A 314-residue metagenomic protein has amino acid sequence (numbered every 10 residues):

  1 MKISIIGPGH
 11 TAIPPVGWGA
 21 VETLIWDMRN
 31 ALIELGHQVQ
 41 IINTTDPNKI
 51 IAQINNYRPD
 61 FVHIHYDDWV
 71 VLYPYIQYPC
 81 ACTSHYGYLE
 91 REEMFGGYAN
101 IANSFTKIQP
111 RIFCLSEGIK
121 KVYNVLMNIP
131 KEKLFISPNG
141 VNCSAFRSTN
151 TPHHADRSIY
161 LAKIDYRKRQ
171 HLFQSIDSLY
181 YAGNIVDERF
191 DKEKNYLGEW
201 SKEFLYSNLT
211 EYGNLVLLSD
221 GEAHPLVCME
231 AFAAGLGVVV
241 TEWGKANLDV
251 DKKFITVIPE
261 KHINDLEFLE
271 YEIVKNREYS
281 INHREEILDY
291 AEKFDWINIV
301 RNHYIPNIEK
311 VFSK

Functional and structural regions predicted by a protein language model:
I3-S4, F61-Y66, Y73-E92, F113: Active-site proximal beta-strand in glycosyltransferases
E92, T106-K133: A short, active-site helix/loop in glycosyltransferases that binds the activated sugar's phosphate group
E92-M94, N124, K133, P138-D156: Acidic anion/phosphate-binding donor-loop and adjacent secondary structure in glycosyltransferase catalytic cores
F113, N150-K168, Q174-Y180: Conserved donor-binding/catalytic core segment of Leloir-type glycosyltransferases
Y206, M229-A233, N247-L248: Short alpha-helical segment that forms part of, or immediately flanks, the ligand-binding pocket in carbohydrate-active
D220: Aromatic "clamp/platform" in nucleotide-sugar-dependent glycosyltransferases that forms part of the donor/acceptor
G237-T241, N247: Short hydrophobic beta-strand element within catalytic cores of glycosyltransferases and related nucleotide-activated
E260-K261, E267-S313: A charged, aromatic-enriched C-terminal amphipathic alpha-helix characteristic of glycosyltransferases across folds
